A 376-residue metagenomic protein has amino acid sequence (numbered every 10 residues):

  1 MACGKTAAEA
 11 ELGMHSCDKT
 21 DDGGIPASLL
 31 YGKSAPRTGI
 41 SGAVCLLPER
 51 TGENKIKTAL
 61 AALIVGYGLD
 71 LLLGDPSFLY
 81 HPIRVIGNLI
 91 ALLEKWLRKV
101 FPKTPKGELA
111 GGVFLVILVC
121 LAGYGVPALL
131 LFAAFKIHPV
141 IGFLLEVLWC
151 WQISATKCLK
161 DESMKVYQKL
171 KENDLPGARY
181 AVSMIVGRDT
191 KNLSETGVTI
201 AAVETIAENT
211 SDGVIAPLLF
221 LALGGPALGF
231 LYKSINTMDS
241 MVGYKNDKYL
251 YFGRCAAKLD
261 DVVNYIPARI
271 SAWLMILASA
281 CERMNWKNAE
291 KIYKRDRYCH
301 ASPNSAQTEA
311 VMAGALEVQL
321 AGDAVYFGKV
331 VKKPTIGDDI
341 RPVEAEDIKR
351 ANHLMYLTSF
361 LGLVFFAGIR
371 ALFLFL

Functional and structural regions predicted by a protein language model:
G4, G13, G23-G24, G32 (+2 more regions): Residue-identity detector for glycine
T6, T20, S34, K55-I56: N-terminal cationic leader/targeting segments used for protein routing and processing
A8-A10, S16, P26: Short linear motifs in low-complexity or flexible loops
L12, L29-L30, L46-L47: Leucine-biased recognition of intrinsically disordered, low-complexity hydrophobic segments
D18, L30, P36, I40-A43 (+1 more regions): Serine/proline-rich low-complexity intrinsically disordered segments, especially terminal tails, linkers
G52-L231, I235, G243-L376: Hydrophobic alpha-helical transmembrane segments
S240: Glycine-rich phosphate/dinucleotide-binding loop and adjoining beta-alpha-beta core of small-molecule
